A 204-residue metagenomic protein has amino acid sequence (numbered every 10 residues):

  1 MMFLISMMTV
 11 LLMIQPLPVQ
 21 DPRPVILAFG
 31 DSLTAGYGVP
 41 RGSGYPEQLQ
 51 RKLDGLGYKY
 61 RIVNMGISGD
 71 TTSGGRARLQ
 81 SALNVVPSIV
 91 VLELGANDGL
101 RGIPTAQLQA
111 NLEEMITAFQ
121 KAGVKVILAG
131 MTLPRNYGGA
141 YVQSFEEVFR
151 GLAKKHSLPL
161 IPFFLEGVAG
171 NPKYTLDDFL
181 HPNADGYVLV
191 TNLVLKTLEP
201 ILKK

Functional and structural regions predicted by a protein language model:
M1-R23: Bacterial Sec-dependent signal peptides at the C-terminal "C-region" and cleavage site
L17-S68, R78-V86: Serine-esterase "nucleophile elbow" of acetyl-processing enzymes
D21, Q48, Y58, G74-K204: Alpha-helical cap/lid subdomain in secreted, periplasmic, or secretory-pathway luminal O-acyl-processing enzymes
G69-S73: N-terminal helical cap/lid subdomain that shapes the substrate entry/recognition surface in HAD-like hydrolases
